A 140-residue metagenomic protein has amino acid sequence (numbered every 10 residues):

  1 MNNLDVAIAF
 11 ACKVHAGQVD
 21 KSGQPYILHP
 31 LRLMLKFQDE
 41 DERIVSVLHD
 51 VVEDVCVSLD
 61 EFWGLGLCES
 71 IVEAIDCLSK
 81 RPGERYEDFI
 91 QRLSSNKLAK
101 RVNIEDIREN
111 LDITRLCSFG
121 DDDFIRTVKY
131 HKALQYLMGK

Functional and structural regions predicted by a protein language model:
M1-K140: Active-site helical microenvironments for divalent-metal-assisted chemistry
